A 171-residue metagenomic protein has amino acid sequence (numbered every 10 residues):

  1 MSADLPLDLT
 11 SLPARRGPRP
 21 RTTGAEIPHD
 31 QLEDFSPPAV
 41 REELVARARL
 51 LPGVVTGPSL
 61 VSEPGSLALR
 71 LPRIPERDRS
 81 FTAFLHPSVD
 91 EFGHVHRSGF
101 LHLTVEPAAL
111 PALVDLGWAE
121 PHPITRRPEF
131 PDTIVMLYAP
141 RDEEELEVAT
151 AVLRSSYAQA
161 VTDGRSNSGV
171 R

Functional and structural regions predicted by a protein language model:
M1-R171: Charge-dense, helix-prone N-terminal extensions
